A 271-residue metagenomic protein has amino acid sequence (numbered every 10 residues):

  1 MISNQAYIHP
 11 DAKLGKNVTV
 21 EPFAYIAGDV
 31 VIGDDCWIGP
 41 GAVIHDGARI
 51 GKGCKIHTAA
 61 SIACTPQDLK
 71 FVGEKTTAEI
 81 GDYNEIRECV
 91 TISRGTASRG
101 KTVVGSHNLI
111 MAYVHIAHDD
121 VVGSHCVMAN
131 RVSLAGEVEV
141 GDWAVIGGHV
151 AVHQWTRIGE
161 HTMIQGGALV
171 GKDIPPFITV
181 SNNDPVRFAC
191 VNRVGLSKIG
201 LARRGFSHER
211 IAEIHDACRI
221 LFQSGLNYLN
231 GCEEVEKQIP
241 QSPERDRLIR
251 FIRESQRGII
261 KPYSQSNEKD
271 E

Functional and structural regions predicted by a protein language model:
M1-Q5, P10-A12, K16-N17, G53 (+5 more regions): Terminal amphipathic alpha-helical/low-complexity segments used for targeting or macromolecular assembly
M1-R187: Structural signal for interior beta-strand "rungs" in well-ordered beta-sheet cores of soluble enzyme domains
